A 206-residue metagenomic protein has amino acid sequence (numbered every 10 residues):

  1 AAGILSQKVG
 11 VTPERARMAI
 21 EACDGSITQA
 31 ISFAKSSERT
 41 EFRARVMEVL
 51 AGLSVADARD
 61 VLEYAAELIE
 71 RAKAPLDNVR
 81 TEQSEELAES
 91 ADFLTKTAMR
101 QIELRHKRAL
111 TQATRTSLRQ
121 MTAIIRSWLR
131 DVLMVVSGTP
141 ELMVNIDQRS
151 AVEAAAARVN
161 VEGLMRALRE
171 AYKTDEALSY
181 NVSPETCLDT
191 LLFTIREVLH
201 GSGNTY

Functional and structural regions predicted by a protein language model:
A1-M121, G138-Y206: Charged, glycine-rich active-site and insertion segments that engage polyanionic ligands
I125: Conserved phosphate-interacting/catalytic interface
W128-V135, V198: Extended, well-ordered alpha-helical segments in internal regulatory regions
